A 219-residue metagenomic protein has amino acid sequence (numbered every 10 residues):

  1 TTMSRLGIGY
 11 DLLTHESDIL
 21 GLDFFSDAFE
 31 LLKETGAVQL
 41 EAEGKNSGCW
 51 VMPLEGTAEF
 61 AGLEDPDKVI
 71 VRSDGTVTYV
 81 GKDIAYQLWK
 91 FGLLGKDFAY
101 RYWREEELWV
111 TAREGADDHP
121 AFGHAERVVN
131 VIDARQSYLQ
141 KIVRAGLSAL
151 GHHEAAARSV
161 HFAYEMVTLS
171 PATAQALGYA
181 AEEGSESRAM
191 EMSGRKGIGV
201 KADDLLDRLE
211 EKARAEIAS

Functional and structural regions predicted by a protein language model:
T1-S219: Alpha-helical recognition segments enriched in aromatics with Gly/Pro capping that present substrate-recognition
